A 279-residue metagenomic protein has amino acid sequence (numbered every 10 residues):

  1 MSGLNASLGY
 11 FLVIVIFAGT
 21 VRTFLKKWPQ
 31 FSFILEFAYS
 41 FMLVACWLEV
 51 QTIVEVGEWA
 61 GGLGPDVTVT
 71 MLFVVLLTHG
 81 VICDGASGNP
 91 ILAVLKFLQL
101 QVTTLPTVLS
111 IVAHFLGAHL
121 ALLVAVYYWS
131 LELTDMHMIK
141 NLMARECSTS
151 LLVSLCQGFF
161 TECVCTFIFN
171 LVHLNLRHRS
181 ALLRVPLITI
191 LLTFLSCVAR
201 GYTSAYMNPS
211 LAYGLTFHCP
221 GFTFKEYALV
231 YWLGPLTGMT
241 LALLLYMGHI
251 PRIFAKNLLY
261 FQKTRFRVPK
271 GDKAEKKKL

Functional and structural regions predicted by a protein language model:
M1-L279: Membrane-interface helix-loop junctions and terminal tails of multi-pass membrane proteins
